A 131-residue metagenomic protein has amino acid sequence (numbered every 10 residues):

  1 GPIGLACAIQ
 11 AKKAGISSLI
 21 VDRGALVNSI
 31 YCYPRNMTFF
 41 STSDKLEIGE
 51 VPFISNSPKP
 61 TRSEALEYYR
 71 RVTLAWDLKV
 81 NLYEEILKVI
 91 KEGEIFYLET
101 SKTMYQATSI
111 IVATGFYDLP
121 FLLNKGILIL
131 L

Functional and structural regions predicted by a protein language model:
G1-I20: N-terminal Rossmann-like FAD-binding beta1-loop-alpha1 element of flavoenzymes
K13, N28, C32, A75-L131: FAD-binding core/adjacent interface of flavoenzyme oxidoreductases
G24: Residues in the short beta-alpha loop(s) of Rossmann-like NAD(P)-binding domains
N28-E67: Glycine-rich active-site loop/strand segments that organize a redox cofactor
S43-E47, E64-A65, T73, Y105-Q106 (+1 more regions): Glycine-rich loops and low-complexity Gly/Arg-rich segments that provide flexible linkers or classic glycine-based
